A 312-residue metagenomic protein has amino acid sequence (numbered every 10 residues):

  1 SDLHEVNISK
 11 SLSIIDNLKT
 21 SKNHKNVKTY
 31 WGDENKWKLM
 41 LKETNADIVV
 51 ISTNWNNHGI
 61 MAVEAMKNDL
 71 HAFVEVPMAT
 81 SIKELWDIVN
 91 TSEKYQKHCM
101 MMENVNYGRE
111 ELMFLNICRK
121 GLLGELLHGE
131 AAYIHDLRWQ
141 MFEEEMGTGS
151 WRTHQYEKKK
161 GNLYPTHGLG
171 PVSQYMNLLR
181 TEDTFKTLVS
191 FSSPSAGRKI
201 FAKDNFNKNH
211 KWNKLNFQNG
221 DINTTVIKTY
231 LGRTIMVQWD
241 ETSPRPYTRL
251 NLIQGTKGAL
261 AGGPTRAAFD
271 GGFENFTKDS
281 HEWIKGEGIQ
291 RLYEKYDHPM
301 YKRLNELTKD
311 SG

Functional and structural regions predicted by a protein language model:
S1-L70, W86, N90-H98: N-terminal glycine-/serine-/threonine-rich beta1-alpha1-beta2 phosphate-ribose binding loop of Rossmann-like
I51, V74, C99-M101, G262: Hydrophobic residues in well-ordered beta-strands that form the structural core
N68-S81: ADP-ribose/adenylate-binding Rossmann-like module
Y95-M100, V105-F217, L250, A259: Predominantly a Rossmann-like dinucleotide-binding segment in NAD(P)-dependent oxidoreductases
T166, N216-D221, K228-Y230, P244-R245: A short catalytic or substrate-binding loop motif that flags glycine-/basic-rich loops and adjacent residues that bind
G197-W212, N216, T229, K257-G312: C-terminal glycine/acidic-rich active-site capping loop/insertion
V237-T248: Glycine-rich phosphate/pyrophosphate-binding beta-alpha loops
